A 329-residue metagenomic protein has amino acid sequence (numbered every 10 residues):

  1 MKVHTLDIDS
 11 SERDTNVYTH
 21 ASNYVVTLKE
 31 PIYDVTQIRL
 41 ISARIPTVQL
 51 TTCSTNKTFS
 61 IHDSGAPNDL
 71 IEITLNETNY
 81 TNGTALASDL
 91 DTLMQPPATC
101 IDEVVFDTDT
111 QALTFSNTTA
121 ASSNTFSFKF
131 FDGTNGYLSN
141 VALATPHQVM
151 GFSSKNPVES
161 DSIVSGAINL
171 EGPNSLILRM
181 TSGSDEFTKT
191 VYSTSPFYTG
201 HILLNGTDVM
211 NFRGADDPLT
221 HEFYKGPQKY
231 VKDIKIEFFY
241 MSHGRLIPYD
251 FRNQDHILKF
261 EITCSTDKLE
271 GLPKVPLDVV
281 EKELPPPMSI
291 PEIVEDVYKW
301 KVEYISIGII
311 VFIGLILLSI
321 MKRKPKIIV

Functional and structural regions predicted by a protein language model:
M1-V329: The ATP-binding site of the protein kinase catalytic domain
